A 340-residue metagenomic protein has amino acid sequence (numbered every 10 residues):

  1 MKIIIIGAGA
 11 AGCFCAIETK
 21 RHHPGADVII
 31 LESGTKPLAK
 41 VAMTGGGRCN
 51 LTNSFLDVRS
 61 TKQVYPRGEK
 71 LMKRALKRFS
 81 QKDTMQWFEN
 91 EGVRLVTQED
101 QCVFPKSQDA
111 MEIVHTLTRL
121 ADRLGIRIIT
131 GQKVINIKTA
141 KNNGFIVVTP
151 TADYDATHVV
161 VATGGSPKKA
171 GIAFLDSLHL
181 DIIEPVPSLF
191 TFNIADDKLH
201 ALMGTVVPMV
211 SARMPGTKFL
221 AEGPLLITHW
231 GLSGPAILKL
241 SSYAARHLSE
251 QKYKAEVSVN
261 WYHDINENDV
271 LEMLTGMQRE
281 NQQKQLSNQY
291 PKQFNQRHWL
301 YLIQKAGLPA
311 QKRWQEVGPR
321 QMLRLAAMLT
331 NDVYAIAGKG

Functional and structural regions predicted by a protein language model:
I4, K20-G46: Glycine-rich FAD pyrophosphate-binding loop
I4-I6, L31, V134, V147 (+3 more regions): Short hydrophobic core segments
G12: N-terminal Rossmann-fold NAD(P) dinucleotide-binding loop
H22, K36, D57-S60, K77 (+3 more regions): Residue-level recognition of phosphate/Mg2+-coordinating polar/acidic sites in nucleotide-handling active sites
A39-M72: N-terminal glycine-rich dinucleotide-binding loop that anchors FAD/FMN and/or NAD(P) in oxidoreductases
M72-S80, E99-R119, I129, A162 (+3 more regions): Short beta-strand to alpha-helix junction loop
T130-G144: A conserved short coil-to-beta-strand element within the FAD-binding core of flavoproteins
Y154, H158-H200: Glycine-rich loop(s) and the adjacent beta-strand/alpha-helix scaffold that form part
